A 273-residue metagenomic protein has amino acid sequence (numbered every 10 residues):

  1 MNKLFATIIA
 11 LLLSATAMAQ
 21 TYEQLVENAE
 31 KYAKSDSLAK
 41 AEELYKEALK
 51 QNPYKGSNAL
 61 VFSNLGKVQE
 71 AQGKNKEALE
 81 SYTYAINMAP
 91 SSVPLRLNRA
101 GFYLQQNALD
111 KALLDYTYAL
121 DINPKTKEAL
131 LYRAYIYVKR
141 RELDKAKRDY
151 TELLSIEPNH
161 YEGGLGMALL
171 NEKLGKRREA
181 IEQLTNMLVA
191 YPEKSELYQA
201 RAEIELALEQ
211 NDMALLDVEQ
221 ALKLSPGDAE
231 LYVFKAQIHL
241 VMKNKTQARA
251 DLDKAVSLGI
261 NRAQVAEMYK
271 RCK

Functional and structural regions predicted by a protein language model:
Y22-Q24, Q237, V241-K273: Terminal, low-structured helical/coil segments at or just beyond the last alpha-helical repeat
K34-S35, N64, V68-A71, Q105-Q106 (+4 more regions): Register position in tetratricopeptide repeats
Q51-Y54, M88, I122, I156 (+3 more regions): Structural marker of alpha-solenoid helical repeat scaffolds
K55-N58, S92, T126, H160 (+3 more regions): Residue-level recognition of tetratricopeptide repeat
N58-V61, L95, A129, G163 (+3 more regions): TPR alpha-solenoid repeat register
L60-N64, N98, Y132, G166 (+3 more regions): Canonical tetratricopeptide repeat
